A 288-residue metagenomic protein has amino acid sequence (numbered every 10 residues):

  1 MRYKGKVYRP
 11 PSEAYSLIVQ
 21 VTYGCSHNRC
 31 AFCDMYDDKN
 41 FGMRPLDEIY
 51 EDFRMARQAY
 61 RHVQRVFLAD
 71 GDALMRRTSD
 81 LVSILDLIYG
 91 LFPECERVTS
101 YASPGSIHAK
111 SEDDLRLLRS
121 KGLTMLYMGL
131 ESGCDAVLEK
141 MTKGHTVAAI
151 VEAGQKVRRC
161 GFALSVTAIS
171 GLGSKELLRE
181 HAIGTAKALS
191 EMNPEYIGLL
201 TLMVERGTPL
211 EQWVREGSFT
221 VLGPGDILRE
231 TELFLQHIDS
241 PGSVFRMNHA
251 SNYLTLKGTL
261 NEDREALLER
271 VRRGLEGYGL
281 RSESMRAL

Functional and structural regions predicted by a protein language model:
M1-E13, K187-L288: Auxiliary Fe-S-binding modules of radical SAM enzymes
K6-E48: Canonical Radical SAM [4Fe-4S] cluster-binding loop centered on the CxxxCxxC motif and its immediate flanking residues
L17-V19, Q64-V66, E96-A102, L126-M128 (+3 more regions): Hydrophobic faces of well-ordered beta-strands that scaffold small-molecule active sites in alpha/beta enzyme cores
C25, C33, I49, L68 (+5 more regions): Conserved, mostly hydrophobic/aromatic
I49, L81, S111, I150 (+3 more regions): Aromatic/hydrophobic pocket-lining residues that form the small-molecule binding cavity in soluble enzyme cores
R57-R159, D239-S240: Conserved SAM/AdoMet-binding glycine-rich loop
G105, G133-V137, V157-H181, L200-R206 (+1 more regions): Conserved strand-turn element in the central/C-terminal portion of the radical SAM core barrel that lines
K110-L115, G173-E191: Catalytic cores of alpha/beta
